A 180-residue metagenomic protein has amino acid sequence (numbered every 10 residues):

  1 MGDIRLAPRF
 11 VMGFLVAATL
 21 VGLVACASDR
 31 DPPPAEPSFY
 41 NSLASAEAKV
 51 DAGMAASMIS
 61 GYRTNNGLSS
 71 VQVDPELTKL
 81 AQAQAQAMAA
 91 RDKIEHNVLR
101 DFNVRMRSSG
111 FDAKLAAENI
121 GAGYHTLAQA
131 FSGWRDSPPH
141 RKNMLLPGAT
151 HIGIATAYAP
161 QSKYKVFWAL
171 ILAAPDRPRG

Functional and structural regions predicted by a protein language model:
G2, L127-G180: Disulfide-stabilized extracellular recognition modules
G2-F14: Bacterial N-terminal signal peptides that target proteins for export
V21-A25: C-terminal motif of bacterial Sec signal peptides marking the signal peptidase cleavage site
A27-R30: Bacterial signal peptide processing site
P34, T78-H125: Short, surface-exposed glycine/acidic/tryptophan-bearing loops
P34-A89: A short alpha-helix/helix-coil micro-patch that ends at or immediately precedes a cysteine
G53-G61, P75-Q86, V104, E118 (+4 more regions): Solvent-exposed, polar/charged alpha-helical surfaces in well-ordered, non-transmembrane soluble domains, broadly
N65-K79, D92-F102, A117, R141-T156: Surface-exposed patches in mature extracellular/periplasmic domains of secreted proteins
